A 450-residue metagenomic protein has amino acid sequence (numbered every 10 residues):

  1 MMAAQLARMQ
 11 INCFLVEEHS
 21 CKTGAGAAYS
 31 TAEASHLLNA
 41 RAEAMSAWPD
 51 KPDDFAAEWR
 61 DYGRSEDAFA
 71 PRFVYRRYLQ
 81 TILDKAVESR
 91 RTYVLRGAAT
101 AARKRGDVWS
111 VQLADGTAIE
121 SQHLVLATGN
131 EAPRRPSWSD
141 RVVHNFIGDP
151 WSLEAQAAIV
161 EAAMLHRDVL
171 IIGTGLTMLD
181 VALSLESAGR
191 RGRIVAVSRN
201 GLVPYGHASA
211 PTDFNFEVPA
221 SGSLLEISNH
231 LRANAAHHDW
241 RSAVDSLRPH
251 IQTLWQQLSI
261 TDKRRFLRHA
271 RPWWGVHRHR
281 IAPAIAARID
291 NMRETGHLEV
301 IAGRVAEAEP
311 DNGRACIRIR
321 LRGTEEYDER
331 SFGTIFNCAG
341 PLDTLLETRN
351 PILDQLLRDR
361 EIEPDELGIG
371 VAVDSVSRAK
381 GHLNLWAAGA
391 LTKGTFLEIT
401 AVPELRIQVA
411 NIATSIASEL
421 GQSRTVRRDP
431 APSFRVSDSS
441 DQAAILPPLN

Functional and structural regions predicted by a protein language model:
M1-S20, A25-Y29, Y62-G222, N229-Q422 (+2 more regions): Flavin (primarily FAD) cofactor-binding/catalytic cores of flavoenzymes
E18-D61: Redox-cofactor-proximal catalytic regions of oxidoreductases
P49-F55, I227-A236: Extended, charge-rich low-complexity interaction segments
D429-S433: Short, highly charged C-terminal tails/helix-capping segments
